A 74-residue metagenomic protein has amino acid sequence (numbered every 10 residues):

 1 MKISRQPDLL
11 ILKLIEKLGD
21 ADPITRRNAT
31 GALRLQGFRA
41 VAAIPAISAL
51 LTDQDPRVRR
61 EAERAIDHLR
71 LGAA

Functional and structural regions predicted by a protein language model:
M1, L18-G19: Short, flexible segments with low predicted structural confidence
M1-R5, R27-R39, R60-A74: Structural detector for internal amphipathic alpha-helices that build alpha-solenoid repeat scaffolds
R5-K17, R39-T52, G72-A74: Amphipathic alpha-helical scaffolding segments comprising HEAT/armadillo-like alpha-solenoid repeats
L9, D20, R64-I66: Intrinsically disordered, low-complexity segments enriched in glycine/proline and serine/threonine
A21-D22, Q54-D55: Short inter-helical turns and helix N-cap capping residues of alpha-solenoid HEAT/ARM repeat scaffolds
L51, R57-V58: Charge-rich, acidic-biased intrinsically disordered regions
